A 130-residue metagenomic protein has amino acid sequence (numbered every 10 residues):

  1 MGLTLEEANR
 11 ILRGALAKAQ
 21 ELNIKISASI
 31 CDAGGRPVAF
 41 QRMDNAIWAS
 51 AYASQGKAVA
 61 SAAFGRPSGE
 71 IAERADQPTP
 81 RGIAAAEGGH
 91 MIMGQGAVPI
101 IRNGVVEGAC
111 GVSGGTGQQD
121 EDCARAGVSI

Functional and structural regions predicted by a protein language model:
M1-I130: Flexible, solvent-exposed loop/hinge segments and secondary-structure transition points
